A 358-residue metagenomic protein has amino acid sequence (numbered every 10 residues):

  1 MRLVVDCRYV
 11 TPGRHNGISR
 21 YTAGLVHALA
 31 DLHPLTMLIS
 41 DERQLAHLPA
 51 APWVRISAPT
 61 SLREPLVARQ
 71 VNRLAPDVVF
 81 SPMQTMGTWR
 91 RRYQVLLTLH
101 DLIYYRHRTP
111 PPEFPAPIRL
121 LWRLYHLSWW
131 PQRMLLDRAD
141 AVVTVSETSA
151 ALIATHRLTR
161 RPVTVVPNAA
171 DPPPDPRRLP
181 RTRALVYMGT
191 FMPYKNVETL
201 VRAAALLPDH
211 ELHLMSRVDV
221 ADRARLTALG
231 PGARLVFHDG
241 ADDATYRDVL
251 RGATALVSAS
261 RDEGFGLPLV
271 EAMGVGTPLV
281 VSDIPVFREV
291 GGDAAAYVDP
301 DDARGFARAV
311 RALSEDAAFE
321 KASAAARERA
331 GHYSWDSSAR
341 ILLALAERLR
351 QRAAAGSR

Functional and structural regions predicted by a protein language model:
M1-R358: Carbohydrate transferase catalytic cores enriched for Leloir-type hexosyltransferases
